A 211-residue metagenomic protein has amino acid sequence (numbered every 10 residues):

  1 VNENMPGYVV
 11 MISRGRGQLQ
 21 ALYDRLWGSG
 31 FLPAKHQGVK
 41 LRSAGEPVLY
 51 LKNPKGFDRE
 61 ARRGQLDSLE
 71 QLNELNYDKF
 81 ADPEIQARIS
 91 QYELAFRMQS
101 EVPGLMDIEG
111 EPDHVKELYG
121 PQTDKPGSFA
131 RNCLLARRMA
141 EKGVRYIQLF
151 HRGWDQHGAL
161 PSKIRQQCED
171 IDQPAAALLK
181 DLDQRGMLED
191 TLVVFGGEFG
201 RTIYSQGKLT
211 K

Functional and structural regions predicted by a protein language model:
V1-K211: Ligand-binding pockets and gating/stacking loops
